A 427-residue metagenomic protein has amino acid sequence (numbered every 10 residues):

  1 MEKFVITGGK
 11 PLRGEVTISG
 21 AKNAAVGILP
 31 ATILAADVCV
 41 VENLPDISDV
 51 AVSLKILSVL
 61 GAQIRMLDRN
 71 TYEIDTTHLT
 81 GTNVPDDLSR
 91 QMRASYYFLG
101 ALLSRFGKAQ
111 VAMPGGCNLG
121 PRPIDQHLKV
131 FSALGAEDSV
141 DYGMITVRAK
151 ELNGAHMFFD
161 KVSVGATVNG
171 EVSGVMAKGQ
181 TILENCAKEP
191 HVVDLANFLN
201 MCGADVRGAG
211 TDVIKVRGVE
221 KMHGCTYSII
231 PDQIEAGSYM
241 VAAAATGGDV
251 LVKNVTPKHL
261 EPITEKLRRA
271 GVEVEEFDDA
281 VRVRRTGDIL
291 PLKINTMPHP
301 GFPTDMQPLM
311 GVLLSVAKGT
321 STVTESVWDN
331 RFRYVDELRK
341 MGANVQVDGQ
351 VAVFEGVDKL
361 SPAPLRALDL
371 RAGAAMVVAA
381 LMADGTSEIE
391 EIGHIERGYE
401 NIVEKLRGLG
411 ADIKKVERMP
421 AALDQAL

Functional and structural regions predicted by a protein language model:
M1-L427: Short, structured segments at the rim of ligand-binding sites
